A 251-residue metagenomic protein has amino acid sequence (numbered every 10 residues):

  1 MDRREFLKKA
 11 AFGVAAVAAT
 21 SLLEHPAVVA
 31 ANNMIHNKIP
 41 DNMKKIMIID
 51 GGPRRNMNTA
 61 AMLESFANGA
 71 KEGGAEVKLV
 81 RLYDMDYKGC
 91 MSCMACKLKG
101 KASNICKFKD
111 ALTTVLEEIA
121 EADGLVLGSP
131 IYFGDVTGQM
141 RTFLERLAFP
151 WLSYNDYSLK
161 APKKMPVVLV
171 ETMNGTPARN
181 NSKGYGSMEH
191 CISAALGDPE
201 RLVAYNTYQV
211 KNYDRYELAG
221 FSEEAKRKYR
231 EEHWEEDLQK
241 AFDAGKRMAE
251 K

Functional and structural regions predicted by a protein language model:
M1-E5, V17-H36: N-terminal twin-arginine translocation
A10-A18: Sec-dependent signal peptide hydrophobic core
K44-G73: N-terminal beta1-alpha1 ligand-phosphate binding loop
E76-M85, V203-Y205: A short beta-strand-loop structural module common to alpha/beta enzyme folds
Y83-G100, K211-R215: N-terminal beta-loop-helix "entrance" segment that forms/cooperates in small-molecule cofactor or anionic ligand
K101-S103, K107-A194: Helix-loop-strand module that forms the ligand-binding subsite of alpha/beta enzymes
E189-K251: Glycine-rich phosphate/pyrophosphate-binding loop and the adjoining helix
